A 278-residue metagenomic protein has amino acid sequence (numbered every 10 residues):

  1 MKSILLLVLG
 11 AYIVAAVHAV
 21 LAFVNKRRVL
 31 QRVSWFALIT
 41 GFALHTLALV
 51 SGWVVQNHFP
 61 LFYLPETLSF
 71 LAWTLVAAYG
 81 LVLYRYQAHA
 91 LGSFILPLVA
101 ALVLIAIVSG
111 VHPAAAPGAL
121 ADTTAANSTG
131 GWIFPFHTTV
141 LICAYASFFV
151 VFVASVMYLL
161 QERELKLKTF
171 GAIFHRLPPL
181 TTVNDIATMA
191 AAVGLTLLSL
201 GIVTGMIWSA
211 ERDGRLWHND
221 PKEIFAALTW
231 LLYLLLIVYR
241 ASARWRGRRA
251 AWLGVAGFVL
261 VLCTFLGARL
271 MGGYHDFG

Functional and structural regions predicted by a protein language model:
K2-D122, T129, T138-E164, L180-R212 (+1 more regions): Hydrophobic cores of alpha-helical transmembrane segments in multi-pass integral membrane proteins
L165-T181: Juxtamembrane inter-helical linkers in multi-pass membrane proteins
